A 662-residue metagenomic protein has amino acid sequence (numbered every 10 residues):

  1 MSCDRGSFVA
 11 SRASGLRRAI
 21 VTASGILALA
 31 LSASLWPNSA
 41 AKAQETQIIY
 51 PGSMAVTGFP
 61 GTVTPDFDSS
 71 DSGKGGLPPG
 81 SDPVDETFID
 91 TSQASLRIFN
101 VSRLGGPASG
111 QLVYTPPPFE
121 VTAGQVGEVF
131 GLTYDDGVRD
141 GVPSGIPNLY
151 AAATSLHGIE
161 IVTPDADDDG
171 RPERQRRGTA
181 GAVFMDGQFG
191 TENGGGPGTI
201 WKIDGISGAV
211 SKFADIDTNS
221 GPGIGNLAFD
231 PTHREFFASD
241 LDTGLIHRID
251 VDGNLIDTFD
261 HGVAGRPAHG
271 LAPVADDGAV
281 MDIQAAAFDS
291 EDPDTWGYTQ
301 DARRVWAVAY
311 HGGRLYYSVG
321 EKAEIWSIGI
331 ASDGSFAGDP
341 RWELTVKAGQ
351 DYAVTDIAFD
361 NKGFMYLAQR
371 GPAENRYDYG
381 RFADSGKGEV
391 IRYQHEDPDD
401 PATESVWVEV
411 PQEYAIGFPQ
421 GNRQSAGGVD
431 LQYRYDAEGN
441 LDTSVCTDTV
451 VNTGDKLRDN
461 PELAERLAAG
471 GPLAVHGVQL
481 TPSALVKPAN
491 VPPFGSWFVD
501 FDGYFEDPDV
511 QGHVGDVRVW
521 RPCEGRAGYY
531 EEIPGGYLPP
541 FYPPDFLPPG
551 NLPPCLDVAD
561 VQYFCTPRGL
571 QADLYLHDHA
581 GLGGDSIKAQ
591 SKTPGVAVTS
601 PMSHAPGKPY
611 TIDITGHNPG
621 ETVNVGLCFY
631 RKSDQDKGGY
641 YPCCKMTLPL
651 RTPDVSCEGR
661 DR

Functional and structural regions predicted by a protein language model:
M1-R18: N-terminal secretory signal peptides that target proteins for export/translocation
V21-S34: Bacterial N-terminal signal peptides
A41-L552, L556, L570: Sequence/structural signature of beta-propeller domains
Q562-G569: Short, solvent-exposed loop/linker segments at the N-terminal edge of repeated beta-sheet extracellular domains
L576-L582: Extracellular acidic, Ser/Thr/Pro-rich low-complexity tracts
L582-V598: Change to "...patches in solvent-exposed regions of secreted, membrane-anchored, or virion-exposed structural
K608-I612: Short strand-edge motifs at loop-to-beta-strand transitions and within beta-strands of extracellular beta-rich domains
D613-V623: Surface-exposed, short loops/turns at beta-strand junctions within beta-sandwich domains
